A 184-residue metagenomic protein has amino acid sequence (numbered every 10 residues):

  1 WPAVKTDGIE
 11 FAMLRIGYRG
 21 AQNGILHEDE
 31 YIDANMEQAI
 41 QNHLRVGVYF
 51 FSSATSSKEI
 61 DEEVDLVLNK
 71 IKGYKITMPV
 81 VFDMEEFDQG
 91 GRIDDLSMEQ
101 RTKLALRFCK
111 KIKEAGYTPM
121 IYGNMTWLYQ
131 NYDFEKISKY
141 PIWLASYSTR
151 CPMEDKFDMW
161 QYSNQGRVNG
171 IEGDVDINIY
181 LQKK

Functional and structural regions predicted by a protein language model:
P2-T6, E135-K184: Functionally critical loop-and-helix segments that line ligand-binding/catalytic clefts of soluble enzyme domains
A3-R107, K113-A115: Substrate-binding cleft of extracellular glycoside hydrolase catalytic domains
R19, F87, T126-L128, T149-R150 (+1 more regions): Short, solvent-exposed loop/turn segments at secondary-structure junctions
V46, T118-M120, I142: Hydrophobic anchor at the start of a short beta-strand that flanks the dinucleotide cofactor-binding loop
F50, G123, S146: Short beta-strand/turn micro-motifs composed of small residues that flank or help shape donor/cofactor-binding pockets
E59, L128-E135: Glycine-rich, charge-decorated loop segments at or immediately adjacent to ligand/cofactor-binding or catalytic sites
V64-I71, D133-I142: Short, electropositive alpha-helical surface patch
I112-Q130: Aromatic-lined carbohydrate-recognition surfaces of secreted/lumenal glycan-active proteins
